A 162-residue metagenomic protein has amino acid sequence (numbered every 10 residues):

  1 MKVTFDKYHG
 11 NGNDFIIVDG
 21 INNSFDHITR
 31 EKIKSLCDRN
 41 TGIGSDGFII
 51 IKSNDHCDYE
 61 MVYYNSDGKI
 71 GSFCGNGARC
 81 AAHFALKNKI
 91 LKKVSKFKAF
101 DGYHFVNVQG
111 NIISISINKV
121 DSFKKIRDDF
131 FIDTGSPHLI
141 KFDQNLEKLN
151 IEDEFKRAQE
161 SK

Functional and structural regions predicted by a protein language model:
M1-F73, A78-K162: Active-site proximal loop and beta-alpha junction motif in alpha/beta enzyme cores
